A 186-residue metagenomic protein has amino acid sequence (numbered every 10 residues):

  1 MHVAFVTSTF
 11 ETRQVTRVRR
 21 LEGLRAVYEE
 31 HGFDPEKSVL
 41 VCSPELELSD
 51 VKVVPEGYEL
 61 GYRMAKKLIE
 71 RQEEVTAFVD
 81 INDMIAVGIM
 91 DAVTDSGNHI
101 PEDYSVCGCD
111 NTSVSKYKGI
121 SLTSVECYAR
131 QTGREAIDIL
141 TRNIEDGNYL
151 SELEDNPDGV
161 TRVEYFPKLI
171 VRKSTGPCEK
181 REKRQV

Functional and structural regions predicted by a protein language model:
M1-V186: Bacterial carbohydrate/catabolite-sensing allosteric modules
